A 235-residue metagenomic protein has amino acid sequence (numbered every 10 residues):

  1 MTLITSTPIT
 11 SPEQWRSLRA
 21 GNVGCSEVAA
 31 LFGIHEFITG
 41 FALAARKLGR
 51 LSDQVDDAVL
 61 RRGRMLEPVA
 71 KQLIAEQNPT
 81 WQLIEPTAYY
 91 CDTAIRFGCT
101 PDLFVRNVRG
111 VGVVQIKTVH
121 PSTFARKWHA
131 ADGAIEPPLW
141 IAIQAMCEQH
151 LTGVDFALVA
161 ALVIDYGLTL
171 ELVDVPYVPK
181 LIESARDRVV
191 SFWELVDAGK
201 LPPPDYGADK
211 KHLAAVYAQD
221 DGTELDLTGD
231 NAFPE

Functional and structural regions predicted by a protein language model:
M1-E235: Accessory terminal regions of nucleic-acid processing enzymes
